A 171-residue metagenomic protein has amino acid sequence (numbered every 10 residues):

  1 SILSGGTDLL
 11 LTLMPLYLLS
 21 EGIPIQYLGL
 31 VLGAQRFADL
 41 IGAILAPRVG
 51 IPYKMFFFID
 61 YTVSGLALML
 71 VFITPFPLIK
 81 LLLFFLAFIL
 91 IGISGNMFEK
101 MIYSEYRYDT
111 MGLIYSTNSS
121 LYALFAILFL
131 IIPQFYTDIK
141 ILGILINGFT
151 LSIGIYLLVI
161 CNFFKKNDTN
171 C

Functional and structural regions predicted by a protein language model:
S1-L40: A single, central transmembrane helix in multi-pass transporters
L16-E21, A126-I146: Transmembrane alpha-helix termini and helix-breaking/packing motifs in multi-pass membrane transporters
I25, Y108-N118: Loop-to-transmembrane helix entry/capping segments in MFS-fold secondary transporters and related SLC/MFSD carriers
I41-K54, Q134-T137: Helix-to-loop junctions at the C-terminal end of transmembrane segments in multipass secondary transporters
M55-L70, N147-G148: Structural signature of the two symmetry-related core transmembrane helices
F72-F84: Helix-loop junctions at membrane interfaces in 12-TM secondary transporters
I93-Y106: Intracellular juxtamembrane helix-capping segments at the cytosolic ends of symmetry-related transmembrane helices
I144-C171: Multi-pass alpha-helical transporter architecture, strongest for 12-TM Major Facilitator/SLC carriers used
